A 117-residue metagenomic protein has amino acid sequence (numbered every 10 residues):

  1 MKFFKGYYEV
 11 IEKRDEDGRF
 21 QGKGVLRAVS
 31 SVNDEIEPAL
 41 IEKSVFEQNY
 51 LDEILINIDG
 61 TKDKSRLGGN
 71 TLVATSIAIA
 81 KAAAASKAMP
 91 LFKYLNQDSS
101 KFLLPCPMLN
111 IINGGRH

Functional and structural regions predicted by a protein language model:
M1-E9, M89-H117: Flexible glycine-/small-residue-enriched beta->alpha junction loops that bind anionic phosphate/pyrophosphate groups
F4-A85, M89: Metal- or metallocofactor-binding catalytic centers and their adjacent structured scaffolds across diverse enzyme
